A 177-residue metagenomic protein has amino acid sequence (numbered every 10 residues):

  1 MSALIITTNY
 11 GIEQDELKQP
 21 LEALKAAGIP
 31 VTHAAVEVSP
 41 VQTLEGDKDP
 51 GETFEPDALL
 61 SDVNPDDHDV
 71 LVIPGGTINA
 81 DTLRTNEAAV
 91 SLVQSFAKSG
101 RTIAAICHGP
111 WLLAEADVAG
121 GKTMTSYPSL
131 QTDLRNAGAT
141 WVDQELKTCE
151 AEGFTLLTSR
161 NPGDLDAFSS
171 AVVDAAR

Functional and structural regions predicted by a protein language model:
M1-S99, I103, L112-T123, Q131-R177: Extended, subdomain-level signal for the structured scaffold at the beginning of enzyme domains
C107: Catalytic, metal-anchored helix/loop core of enzyme active sites in primary metabolism
Y127: Active-site-adjacent substrate-recognition loops and nearby beta-strands within hydrolase catalytic domains
